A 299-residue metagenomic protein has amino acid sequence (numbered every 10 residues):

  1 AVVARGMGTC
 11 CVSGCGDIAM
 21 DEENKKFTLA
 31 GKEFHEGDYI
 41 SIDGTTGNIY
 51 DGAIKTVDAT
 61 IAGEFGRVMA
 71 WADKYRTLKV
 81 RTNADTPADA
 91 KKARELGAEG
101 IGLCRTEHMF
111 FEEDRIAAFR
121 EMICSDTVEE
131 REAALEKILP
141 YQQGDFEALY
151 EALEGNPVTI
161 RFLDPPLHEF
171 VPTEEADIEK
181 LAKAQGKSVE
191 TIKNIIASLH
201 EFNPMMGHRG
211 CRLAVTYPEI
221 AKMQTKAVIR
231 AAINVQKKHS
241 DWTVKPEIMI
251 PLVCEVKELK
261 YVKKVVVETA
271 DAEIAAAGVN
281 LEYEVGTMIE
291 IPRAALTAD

Functional and structural regions predicted by a protein language model:
A1-K32: Conformationally flexible catalytic loops at phosphate/diphosphate-handling active centers
I18-D21, G47-Y50, H108-E112, A117-A118: Short gly/pro/ser/thr-enriched loop/turn and capping motifs at secondary-structure boundaries
T45, G52-I54, L163, P172: Surface loops and adjacent helix of pleckstrin homology
T46-G47, K55, D85-P87: Short acidic/polar capping segments at secondary-structure boundaries
Y50-V68: Short, compositionally biased
I61-G63, W71-D299: Conserved alpha/beta-domain cores
